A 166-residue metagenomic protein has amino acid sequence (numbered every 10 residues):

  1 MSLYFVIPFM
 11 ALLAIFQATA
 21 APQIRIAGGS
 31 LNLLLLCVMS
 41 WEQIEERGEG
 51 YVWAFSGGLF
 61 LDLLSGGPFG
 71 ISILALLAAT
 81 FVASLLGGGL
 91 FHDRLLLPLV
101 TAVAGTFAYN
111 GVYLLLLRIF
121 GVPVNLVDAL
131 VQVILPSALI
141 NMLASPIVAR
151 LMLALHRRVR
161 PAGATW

Functional and structural regions predicted by a protein language model:
M1-W166: Terminal, non-globular segments
